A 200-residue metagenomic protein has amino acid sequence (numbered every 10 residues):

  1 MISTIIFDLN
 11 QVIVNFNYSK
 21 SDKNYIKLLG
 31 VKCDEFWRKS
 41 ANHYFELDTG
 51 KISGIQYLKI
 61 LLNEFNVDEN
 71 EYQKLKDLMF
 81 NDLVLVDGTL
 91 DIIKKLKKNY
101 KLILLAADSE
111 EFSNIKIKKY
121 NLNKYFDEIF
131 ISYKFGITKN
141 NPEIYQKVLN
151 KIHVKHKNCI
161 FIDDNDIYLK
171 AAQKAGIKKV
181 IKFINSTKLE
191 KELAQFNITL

Functional and structural regions predicted by a protein language model:
M1, E110, N114-L200: Asp-based, Mg2+/Mn2+-dependent phosphohydrolase catalytic module
M1-K39, E64, K174, K188-L189: Active-site neighborhood of HAD-like aspartate-dependent phosphohydrolases
D8-Q11, G50, L104, I129 (+1 more regions): Generic structural signal for small/hydrophobic residues in well-ordered secondary structure, especially within
N15, I103-A107, D163: Short beta-strand segments
K20, N24, N42, Q56 (+7 more regions): Alpha-helical elements of Rossmann-like donor-binding domains used by nucleotide-donor carbohydrate transfer enzymes
L29-S40, N66-K76, T199-L200: Short, surface-exposed acidic
E46-K74: A metal-dependent, Asp-based hydrolase signature
I55, Q73-I103, P142: Short, acidic loop-to-helix structural element flanking the phosphoryl-transfer center in phosphate-processing enzymes
